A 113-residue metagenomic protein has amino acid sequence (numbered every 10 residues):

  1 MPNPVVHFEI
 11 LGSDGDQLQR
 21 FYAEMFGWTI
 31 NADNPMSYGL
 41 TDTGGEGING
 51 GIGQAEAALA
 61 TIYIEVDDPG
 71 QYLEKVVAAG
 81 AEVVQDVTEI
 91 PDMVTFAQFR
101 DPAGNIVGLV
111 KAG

Functional and structural regions predicted by a protein language model:
M1-Q19, G45-G47, A60-I64, V110-G113: N-terminal beta-strand motif that seeds the catalytic metal site of vicinal oxygen chelate
P2, Y22, A32-D33, G44 (+3 more regions): A generic structural signal for short, solvent-exposed coil/turn residues that cap or connect secondary-structure
V5-S13, Q54-A78, T95-R100: Vicinal oxygen chelate
H7-T41: N-terminal first-folded block
I10, N31, L73, A79-G113: Vicinal oxygen chelate
E24, A78-A79: A short linear boundary/processing microfeature
G27-A60, I106-K111: Conserved short beta-strand elements that form part of the metal-binding/catalytic scaffold of enzyme active sites
